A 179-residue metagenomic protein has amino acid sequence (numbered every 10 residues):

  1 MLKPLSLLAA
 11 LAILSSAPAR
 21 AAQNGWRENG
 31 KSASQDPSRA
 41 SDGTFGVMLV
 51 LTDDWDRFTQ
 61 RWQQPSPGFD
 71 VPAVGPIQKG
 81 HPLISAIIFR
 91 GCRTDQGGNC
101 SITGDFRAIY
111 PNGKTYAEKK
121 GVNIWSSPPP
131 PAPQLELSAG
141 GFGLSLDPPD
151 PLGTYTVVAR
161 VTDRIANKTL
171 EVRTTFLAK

Functional and structural regions predicted by a protein language model:
M1-P4: Positively charged n-region of N-terminal signal peptides that target proteins for export
S6-S15: Bacterial N-terminal signal peptides
A17-A21: Sec/Tat signal peptide C-region and signal peptidase I cleavage site
A22-K179: Intrinsically disordered, low-complexity terminal regions enriched in Ser/Thr/Pro/Gly and charged residues
